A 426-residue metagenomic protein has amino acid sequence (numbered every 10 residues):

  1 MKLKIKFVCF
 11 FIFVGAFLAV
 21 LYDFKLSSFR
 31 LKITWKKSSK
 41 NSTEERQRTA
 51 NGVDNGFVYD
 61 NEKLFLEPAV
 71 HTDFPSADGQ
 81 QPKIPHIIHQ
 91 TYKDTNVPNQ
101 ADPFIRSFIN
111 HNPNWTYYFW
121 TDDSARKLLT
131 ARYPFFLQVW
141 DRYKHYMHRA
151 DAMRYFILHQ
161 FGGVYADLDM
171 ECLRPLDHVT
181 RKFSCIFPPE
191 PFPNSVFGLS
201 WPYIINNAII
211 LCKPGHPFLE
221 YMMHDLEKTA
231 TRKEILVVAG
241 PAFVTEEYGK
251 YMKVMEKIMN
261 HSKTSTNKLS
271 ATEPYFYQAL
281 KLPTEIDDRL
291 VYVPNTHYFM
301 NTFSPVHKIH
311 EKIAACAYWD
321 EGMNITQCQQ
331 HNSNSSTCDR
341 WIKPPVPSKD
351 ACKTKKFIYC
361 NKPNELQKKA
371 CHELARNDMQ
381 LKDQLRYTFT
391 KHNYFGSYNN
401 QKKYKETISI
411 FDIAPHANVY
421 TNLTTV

Functional and structural regions predicted by a protein language model:
K2-A150, A166-V426: Glycosyltransferase-associated regions of secretory-pathway enzymes, highlighting luminal stem/catalytic domains
D151-G163: Small-residue hinge/turn detector
